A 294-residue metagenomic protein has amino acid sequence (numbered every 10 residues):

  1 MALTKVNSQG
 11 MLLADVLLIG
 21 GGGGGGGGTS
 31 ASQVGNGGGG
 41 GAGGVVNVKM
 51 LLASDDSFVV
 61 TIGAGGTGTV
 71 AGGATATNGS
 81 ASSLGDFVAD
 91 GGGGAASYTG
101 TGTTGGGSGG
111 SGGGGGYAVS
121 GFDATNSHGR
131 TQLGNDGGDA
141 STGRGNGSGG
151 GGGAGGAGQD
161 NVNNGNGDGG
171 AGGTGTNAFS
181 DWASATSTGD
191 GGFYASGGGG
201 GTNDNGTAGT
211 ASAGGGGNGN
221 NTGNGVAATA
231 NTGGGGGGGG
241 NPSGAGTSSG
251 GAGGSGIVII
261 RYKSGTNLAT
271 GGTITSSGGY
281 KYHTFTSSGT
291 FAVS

Functional and structural regions predicted by a protein language model:
L3-V6, A14-S294: Low-complexity, glycine/proline-biased repetitive segments and flexible coils/loops
